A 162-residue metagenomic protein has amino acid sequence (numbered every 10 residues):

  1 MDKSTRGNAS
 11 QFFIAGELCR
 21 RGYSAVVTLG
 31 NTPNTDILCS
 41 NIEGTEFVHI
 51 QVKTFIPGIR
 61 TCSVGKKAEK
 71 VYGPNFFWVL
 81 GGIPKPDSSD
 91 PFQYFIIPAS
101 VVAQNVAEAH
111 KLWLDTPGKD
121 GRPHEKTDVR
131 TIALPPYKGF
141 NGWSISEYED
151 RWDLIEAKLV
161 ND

Functional and structural regions predicted by a protein language model:
M1-P33, L38-D162: Mixed-charge (Asp/Glu-Lys/Arg
